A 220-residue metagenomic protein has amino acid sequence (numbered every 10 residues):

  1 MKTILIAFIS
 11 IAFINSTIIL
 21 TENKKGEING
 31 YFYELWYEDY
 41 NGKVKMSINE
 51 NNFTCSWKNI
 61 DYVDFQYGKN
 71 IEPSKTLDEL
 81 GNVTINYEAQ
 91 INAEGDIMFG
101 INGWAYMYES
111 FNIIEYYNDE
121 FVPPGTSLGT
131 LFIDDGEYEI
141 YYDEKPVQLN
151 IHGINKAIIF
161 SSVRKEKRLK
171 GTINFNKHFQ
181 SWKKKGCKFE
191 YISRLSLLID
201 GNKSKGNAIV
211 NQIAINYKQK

Functional and structural regions predicted by a protein language model:
K2-S16: Cleavable N-terminal signal peptides of Sec/SRP-targeted secreted and luminal proteins
I14, E88-G95, W104-M107, K165 (+2 more regions): Short, flexible beta-strand-to-coil junctions
T17-L80, N86: Beta-strand-rich luminal/extracellular ectodomains of secretory-pathway glycoproteins, especially N-glycosylated
T21, W36-E38, K45-N49, S56-I60 (+7 more regions): A structural detector for beta-sheet-dominated domains
Y67-I133: Extracellular-facing segments of soluble proteins and assemblies that are Gly/Ser/Thr-biased and enriched in aromatics
G68-T76, E144-F189: Beta-sandwich interaction modules
Y106-R168: An exposed acidic His-Trp-rich patch
L169-K220: Long, compositionally biased interface segments
